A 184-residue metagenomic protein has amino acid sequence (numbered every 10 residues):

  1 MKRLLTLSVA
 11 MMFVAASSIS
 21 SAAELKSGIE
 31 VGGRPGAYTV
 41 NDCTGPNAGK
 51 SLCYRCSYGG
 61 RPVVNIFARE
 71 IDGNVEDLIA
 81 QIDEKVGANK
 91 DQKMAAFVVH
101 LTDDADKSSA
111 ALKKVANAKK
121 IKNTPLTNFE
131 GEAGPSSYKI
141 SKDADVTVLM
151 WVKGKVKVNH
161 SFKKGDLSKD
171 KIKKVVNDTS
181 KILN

Functional and structural regions predicted by a protein language model:
F13, S17-A22: Sec/Tat signal peptide C-region and signal peptidase I cleavage site
A22-T44: Short N-terminal segments immediately surrounding and downstream of signal-peptide cleavage
T39, V115-I140: Short, internal strand/loop/helix patches that form the active-site neighborhood or redox-interaction surface
T39-V63, E84: A short beta-strand-turn-helix
L52-E76, M94-F97: Short active-site neighborhood of thiol/selenol oxidoreductases, capturing the structured segment around
I71-N117: Structural microenvironment flanking redox-active thiols in thiol-disulfide oxidoreductases
N128-G165: Thiol/selenol-based redox catalytic cores and closely related redox-interacting motifs
V152-N184: Thiol-/selenol-based redox modules, centered on thioredoxin-like and closely related oxidoreductase domains
